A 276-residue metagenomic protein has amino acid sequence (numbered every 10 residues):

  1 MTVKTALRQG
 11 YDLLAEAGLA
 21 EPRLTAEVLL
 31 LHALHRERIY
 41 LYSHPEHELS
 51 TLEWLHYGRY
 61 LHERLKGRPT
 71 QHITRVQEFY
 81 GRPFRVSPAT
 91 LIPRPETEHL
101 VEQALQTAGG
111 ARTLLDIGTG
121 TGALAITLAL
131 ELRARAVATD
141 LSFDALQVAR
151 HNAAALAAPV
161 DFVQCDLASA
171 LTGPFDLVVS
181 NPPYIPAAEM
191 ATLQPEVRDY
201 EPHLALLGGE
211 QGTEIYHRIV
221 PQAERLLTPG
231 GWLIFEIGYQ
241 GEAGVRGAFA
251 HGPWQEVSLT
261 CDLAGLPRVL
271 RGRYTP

Functional and structural regions predicted by a protein language model:
M1-Y42, E46-L49: Non-catalytic accessory regions of SAM-dependent methyltransferases
L7, A26-E27, W54-G58, T70 (+8 more regions): A general structural signal for well-ordered alpha-helical segments in protein cores
L29, A153, N181, V197 (+2 more regions): Conserved RecA-like P-loop NTPase ATPase core
L30-Q106: Conserved AdoMet
P83, R135, P159-D161, Q255-S258: Conserved beta-strand segments of alpha/beta enzyme cores
I92-T192, R218: Conserved SAM/SAH cofactor-binding pocket of Class I
Y184-I215: Mobile active-site "lid"/loop adjacent to the S-adenosyl-L-methionine
E210-R273: Conserved Class I SAM-dependent methyltransferase catalytic core
